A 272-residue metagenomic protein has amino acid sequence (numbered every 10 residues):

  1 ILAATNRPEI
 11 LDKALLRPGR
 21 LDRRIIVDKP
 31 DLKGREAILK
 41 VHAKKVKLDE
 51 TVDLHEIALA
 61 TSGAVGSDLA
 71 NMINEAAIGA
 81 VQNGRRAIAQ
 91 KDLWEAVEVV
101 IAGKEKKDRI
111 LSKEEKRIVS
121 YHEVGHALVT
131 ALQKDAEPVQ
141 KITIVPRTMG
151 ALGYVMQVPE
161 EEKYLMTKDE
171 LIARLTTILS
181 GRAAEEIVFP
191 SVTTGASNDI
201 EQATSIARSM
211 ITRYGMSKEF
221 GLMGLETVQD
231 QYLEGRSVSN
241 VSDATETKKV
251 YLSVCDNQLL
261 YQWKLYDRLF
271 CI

Functional and structural regions predicted by a protein language model:
I1-T5: Structural recognition of the conserved hydrophobic beta-strand(s) that form the central parallel beta-sheet of P-loop
P8-R20: Short regulatory helix/loop adjacent to the ATP-binding pocket of P-loop NTPases
K13-A14, D28-W94, V99, G103-K104 (+4 more regions): Conserved C-terminal "switch" segment of AAA+ ATPases
D22, I26-V27: Residues at the ends of beta-strands that form strand-to-helix hinge/output surfaces
D108-I118: Short pre-active-site segment immediately N-terminal to the catalytic Zn-binding motif
K116-S120, A127-I272: Soluble catalytic regions of large protease machineries
